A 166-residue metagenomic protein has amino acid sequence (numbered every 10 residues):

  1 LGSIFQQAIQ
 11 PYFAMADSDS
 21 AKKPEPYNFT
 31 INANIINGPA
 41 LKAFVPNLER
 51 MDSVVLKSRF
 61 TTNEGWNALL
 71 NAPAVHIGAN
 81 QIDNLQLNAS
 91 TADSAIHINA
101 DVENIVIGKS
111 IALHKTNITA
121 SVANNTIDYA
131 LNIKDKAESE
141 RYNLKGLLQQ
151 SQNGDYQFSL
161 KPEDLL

Functional and structural regions predicted by a protein language model:
L1-P26, F44-P46, R50-E64, A72-V75 (+5 more regions): Extended lipid/amphipathic-ligand handling interfaces
E25-P39, L70, L160-D164: Tryptophan-anchored aromatic micro-motifs
A43-V45, L165-L166: Conserved small-residue-rich
A137-E140, L166: Flexible loop and strand-edge segments within Gram-negative outer membrane beta-barrel domains
